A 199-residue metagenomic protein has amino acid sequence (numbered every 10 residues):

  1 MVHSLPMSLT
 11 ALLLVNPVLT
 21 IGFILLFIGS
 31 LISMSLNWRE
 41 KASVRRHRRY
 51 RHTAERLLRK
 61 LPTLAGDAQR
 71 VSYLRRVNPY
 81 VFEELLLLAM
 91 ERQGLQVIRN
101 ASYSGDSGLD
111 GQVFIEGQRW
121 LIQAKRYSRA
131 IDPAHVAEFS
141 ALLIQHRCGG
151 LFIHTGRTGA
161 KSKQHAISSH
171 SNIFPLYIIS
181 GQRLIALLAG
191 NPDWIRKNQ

Functional and structural regions predicted by a protein language model:
M1-S107, Q112-Q199: Mixed-charge (Asp/Glu-Lys/Arg
